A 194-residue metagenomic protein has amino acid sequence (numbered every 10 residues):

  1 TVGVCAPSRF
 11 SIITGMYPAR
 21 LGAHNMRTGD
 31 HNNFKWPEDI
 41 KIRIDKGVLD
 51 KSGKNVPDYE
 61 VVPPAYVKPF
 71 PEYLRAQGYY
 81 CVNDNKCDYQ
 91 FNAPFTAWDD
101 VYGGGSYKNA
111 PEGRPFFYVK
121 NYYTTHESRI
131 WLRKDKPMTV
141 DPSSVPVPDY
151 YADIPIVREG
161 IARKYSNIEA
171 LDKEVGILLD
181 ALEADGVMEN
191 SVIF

Functional and structural regions predicted by a protein language model:
T1-F10, G15-R20, N190: Short, structured active-site-proximal loop/turn typified by the sulfatase FGly-forming signature C/S-X-P-X-R
T1-V4, H24-T28, F34-K35, I40-D50 (+3 more regions): Active-site-proximal cap/lid insertion segments
F10-T14, T96-Y102: Short low-complexity, flexible loop/linker segments enriched in glycine and/or proline with clustered acidic
S11-I13, P71-Y73, Y80-N85, F117-N121 (+1 more regions): Structural recognition of the beta-strand scaffold that forms the well-ordered cores of secreted hydrolase catalytic
R20-G22, Y80: Juxtamembrane segments of multi-pass membrane glycosylation machinery that transfer sugars from lipid-linked donors
Y59-K68: Aromatic- and glycine-enriched glycan-recognition loops and surfaces that form the carbohydrate-binding subsites
K68-Y79, D172, G176-D180: Non-catalytic, well-ordered alpha-helical segments in soluble enzyme domains
